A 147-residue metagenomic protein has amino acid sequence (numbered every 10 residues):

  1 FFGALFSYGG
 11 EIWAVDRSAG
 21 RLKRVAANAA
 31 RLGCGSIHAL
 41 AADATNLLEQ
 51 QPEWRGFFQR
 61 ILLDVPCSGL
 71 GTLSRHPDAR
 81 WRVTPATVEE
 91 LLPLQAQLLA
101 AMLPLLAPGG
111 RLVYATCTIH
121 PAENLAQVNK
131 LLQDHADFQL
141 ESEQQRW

Functional and structural regions predicted by a protein language model:
F1-W147: S-adenosylmethionine
